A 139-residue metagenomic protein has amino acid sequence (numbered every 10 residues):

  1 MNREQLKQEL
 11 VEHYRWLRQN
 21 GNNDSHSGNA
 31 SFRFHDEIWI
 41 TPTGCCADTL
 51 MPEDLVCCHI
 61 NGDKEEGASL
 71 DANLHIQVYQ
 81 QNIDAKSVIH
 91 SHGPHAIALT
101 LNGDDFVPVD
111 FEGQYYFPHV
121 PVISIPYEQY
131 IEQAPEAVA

Functional and structural regions predicted by a protein language model:
M1-A139: Glycine-rich flexible loops
